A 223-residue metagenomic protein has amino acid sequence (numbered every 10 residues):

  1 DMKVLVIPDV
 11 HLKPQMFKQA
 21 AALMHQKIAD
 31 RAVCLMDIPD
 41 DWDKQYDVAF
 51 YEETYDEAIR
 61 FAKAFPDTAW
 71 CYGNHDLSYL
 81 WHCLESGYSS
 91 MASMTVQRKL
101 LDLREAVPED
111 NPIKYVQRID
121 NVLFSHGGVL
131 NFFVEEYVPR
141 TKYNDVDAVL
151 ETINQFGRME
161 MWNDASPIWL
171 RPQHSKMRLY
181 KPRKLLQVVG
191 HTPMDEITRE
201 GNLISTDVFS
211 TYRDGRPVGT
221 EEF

Functional and structural regions predicted by a protein language model:
D1-L5, Q117-F124, R199-N202: Beta-strand-turn-beta hairpins that frame and shape the catalytic cleft of phosphate-ester-processing enzymes
D1-M2, K27-D30, F65-D67, D120 (+1 more regions): A general structural motif
L5, V33, A69-C71, L123 (+2 more regions): Hydrophobic/aromatic beta-strand patches that form the interior of the parallel beta-sheet core in alpha/beta enzyme
I7, L12-K99: Core catalytic region of metal-dependent phosphoesterases/phosphodiesterases, especially metallo-beta-lactamase-like
P8-H11, M36-P39, N74-D76, G127-V129 (+2 more regions): Active-site metal-binding loops of divalent metal-dependent hydrolases
D41-D43, L77-H82, S125-G127, N131-E135 (+2 more regions): Short catalytic/ligand-binding loop motif for oxyanion handling, primarily in non-cytosolic enzymes, centered on
M91-E109, I113-K181: Active-site-proximal loop/helix segment associated with metal-binding centers of metalloenzymes
I168-F223: Conserved beta-sheet core of the metallophosphoesterase superfamily
